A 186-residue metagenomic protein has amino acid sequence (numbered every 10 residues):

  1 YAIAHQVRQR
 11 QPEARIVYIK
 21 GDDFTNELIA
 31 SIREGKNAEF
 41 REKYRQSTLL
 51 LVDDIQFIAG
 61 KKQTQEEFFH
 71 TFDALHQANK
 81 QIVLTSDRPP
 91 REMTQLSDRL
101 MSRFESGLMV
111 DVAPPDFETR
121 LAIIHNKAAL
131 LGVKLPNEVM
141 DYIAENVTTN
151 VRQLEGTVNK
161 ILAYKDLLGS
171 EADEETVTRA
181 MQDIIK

Functional and structural regions predicted by a protein language model:
Y1-V17: Walker A/P-loop
R10, E27-V52, I58-A74, I123-L130: Conserved alpha-helical scaffold flanking the Walker A/P-loop in AAA+ ATPase domains
Y18-I19, L51-D53, Q81-D87: Structural recognition of the conserved hydrophobic beta-strand(s) that form the central parallel beta-sheet of P-loop
I29-R33, P90-S106: Short regulatory helix/loop adjacent to the ATP-binding pocket of P-loop NTPases
H70-T71, L75-S97: Sensor-1/coupling segment of RecA-like P-loop NTPase cores
S86, E92-T94, G107-T119: Conserved AAA+ ATPase "SRH/arginine-finger" region at the nucleotide-binding site
R88, G107, T119-K134, Y164: Conserved AAA+ ATPase "sensor/coupling" helix adjacent to the nucleotide-binding pocket
H125-A129, E138-N146, R152-L167, T176-R179: C-terminal helical "lid" of AAA+/P-loop NTPase domains
